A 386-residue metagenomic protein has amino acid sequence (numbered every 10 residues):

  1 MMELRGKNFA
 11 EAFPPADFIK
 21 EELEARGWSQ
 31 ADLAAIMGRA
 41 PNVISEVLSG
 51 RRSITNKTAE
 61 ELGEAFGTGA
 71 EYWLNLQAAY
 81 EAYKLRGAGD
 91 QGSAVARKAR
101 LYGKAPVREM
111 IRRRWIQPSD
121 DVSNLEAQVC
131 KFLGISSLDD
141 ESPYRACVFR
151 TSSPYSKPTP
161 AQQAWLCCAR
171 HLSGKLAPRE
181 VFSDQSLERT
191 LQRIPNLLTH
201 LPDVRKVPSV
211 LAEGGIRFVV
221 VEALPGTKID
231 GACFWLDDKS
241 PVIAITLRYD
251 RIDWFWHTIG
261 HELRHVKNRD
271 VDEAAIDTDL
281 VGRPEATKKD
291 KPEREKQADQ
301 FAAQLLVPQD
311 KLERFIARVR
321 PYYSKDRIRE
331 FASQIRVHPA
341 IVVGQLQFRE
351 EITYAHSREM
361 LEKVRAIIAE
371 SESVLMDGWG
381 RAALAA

Functional and structural regions predicted by a protein language model:
M1-A386: Active-site hotspot residues in diverse enzymes, especially metal/ion-binding acidic/histidine motifs
